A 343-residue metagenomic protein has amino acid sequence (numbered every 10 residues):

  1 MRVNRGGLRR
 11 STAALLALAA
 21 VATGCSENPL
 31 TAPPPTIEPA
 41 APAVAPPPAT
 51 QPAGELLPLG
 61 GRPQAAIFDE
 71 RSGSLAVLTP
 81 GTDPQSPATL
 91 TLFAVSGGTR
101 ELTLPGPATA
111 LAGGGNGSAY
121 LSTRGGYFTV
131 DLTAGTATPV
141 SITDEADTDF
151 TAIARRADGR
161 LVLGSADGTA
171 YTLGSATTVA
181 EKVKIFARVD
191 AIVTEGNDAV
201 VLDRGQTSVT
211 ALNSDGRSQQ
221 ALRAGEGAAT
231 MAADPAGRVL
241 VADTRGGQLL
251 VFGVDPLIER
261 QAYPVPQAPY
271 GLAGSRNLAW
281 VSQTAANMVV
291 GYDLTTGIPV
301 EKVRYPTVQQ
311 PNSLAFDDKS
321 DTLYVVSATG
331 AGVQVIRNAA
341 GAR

Functional and structural regions predicted by a protein language model:
R2-R10, A19-R343: Predominantly soluble domains enriched in secretory-pathway, periplasmic, or organellar proteins
A13-A14: Long, low-complexity, charge-rich intrinsically disordered regions
